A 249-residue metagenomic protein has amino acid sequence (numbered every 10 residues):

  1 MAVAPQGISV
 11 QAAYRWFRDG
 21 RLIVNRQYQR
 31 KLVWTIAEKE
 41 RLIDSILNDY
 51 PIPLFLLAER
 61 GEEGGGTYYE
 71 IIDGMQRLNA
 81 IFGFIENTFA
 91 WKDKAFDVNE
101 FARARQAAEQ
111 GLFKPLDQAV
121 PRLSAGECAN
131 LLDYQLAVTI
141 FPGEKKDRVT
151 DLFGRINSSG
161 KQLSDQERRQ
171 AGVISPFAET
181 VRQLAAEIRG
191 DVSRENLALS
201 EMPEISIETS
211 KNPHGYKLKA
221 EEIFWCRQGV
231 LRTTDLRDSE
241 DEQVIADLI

Functional and structural regions predicted by a protein language model:
M1-A12, Q27-I36, E40-I249: Basic- and aromatic-enriched surface patches that contact anionic nucleotides/nucleic acids
F17: Conserved aromatic/hydrophobic "specificity hotspots" at molecular recognition or selectivity sites
R21-L22: Extracellular/lumenal mucin-like low-complexity stalks
